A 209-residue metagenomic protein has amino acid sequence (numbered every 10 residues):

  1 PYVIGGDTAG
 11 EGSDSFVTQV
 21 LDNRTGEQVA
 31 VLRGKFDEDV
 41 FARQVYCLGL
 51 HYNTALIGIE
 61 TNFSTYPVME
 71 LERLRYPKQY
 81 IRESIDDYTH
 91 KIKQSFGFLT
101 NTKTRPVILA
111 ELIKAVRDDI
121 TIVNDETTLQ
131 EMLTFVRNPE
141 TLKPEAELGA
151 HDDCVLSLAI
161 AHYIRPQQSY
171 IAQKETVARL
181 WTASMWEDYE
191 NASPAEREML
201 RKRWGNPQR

Functional and structural regions predicted by a protein language model:
P1-D86, H90-F96, T102, P106-A110 (+1 more regions): RNase H-like, metal-dependent nuclease domains and their acidic two-metal-ion catalytic environment used
